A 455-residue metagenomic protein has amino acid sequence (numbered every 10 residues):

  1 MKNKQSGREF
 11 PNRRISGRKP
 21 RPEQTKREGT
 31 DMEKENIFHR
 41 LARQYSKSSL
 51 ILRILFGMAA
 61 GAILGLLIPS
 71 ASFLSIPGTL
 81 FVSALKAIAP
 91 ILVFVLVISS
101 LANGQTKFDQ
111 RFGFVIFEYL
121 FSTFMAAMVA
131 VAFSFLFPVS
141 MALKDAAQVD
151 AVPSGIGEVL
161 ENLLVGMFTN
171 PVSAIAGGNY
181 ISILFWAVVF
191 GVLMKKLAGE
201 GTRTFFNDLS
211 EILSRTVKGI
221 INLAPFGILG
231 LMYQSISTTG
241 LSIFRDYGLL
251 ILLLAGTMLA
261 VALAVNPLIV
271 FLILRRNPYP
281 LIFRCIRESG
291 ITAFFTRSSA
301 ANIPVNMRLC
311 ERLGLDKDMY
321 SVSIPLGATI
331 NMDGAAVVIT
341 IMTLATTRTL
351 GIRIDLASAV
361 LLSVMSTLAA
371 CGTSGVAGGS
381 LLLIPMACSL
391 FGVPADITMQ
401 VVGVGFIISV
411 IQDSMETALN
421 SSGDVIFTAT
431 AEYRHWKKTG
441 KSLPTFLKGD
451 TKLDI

Functional and structural regions predicted by a protein language model:
D31-S46: Short, Lys/Arg-rich, polar N-terminal cytosolic tail immediately upstream of the first transmembrane signal-anchor
A42-L67, T79-I88, Q110-P280, K441-F446 (+1 more regions): Signature of multi-pass transmembrane helix bundles
F73, D109, L241-L249, R276-R284 (+2 more regions): Membrane-water interface of transmembrane alpha-helices in multipass transporters/channels
A84, L120-F124, M128, A255-A260 (+4 more regions): Hydrophobic transmembrane alpha-helical segments of multi-pass transport and channel proteins
L101-Q110, K196-E200, T239, R275-P278 (+4 more regions): Juxtamembrane helix-boundary/capping and inter-helix hinge elements in multi-pass membrane proteins
D109-V115, G219-N222, R312-A328, A357 (+1 more regions): Membrane-interface alpha-helices at helix entry/exit sites of multi-pass transporters
E288-A370, S442, F446, D450: Helix-loop-helix junctions within the multi-pass membrane cores of secondary transporters/permeases
I341-I455: Transmembrane alpha-helical segments and their short flanking loops that form helix-hairpins/helix-helix interfaces
